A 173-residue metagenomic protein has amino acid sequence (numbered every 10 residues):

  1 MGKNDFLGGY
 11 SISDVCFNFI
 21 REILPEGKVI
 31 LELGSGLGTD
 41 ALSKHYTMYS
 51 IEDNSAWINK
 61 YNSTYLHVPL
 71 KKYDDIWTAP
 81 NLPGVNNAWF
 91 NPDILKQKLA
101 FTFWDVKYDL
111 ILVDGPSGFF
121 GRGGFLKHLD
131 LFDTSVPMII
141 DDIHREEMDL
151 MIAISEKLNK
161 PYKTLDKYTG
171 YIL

Functional and structural regions predicted by a protein language model:
M1-G27, F90-L95: Class I SAM-dependent methyltransferase Rossmann-like catalytic core, especially the SAM/SAH-binding loop
M1-N4, S11-I12, G27-S43, E52-D53 (+3 more regions): N-terminal pre-catalytic "stem/leader" segment of glycosyltransferase-like enzymes
S13-D75: SAM cofactor-binding core of SAM-dependent methyltransferases, primarily the Rossmann-like beta-alpha-beta module
C16, S35, Q97, G121-F125: Amphipathic coiled-coil/heptad-repeat helices and related helical stalk/stem segments that mediate oligomerization
P25-E26, F103-K107: Glycine-rich phosphate-binding loop signature in dinucleotide/nucleotide-binding domains
V29, D109-L110: Structural motif
N62-D105: S-adenosyl-L-methionine
W104, L110, P116-L173: C-terminal substrate-binding/active-site "lid" region of AdoMet-derived donor-dependent transferases
